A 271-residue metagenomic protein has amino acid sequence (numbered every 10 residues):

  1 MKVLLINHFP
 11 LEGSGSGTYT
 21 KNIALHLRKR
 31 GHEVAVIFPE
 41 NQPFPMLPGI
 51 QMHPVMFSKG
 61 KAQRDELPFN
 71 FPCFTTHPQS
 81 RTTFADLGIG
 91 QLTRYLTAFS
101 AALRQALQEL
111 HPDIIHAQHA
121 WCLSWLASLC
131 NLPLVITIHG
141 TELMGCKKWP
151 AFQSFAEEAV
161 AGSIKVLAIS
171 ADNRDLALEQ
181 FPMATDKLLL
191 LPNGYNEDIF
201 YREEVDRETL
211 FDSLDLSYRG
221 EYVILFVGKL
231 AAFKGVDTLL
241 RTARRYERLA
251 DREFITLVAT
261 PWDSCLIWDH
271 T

Functional and structural regions predicted by a protein language model:
M1-K59: N-terminal subdomain of nucleotide-sugar transferases
V36-E109: A conserved catalytic-core segment of Leloir-type glycosyltransferases
I114-A117, L123, A127-C146, L167: Active-site proximal beta-strand in glycosyltransferases
W149-V166: Membrane-proximal helix-turn-helix segments that form the acceptor-binding/catalytic region of lipid-linked
D172, G194: Carbohydrate-associated surface elements
Y195, V227, E253-T271: Glycosyltransferase donor-sugar binding loop
Y201-S217: A short helix/loop element that forms part of the nucleotide-sugar donor recognition site in Leloir-type
S217-K234, L240-A243, L257: Conserved donor-binding/catalytic core segment of Leloir-type glycosyltransferases
